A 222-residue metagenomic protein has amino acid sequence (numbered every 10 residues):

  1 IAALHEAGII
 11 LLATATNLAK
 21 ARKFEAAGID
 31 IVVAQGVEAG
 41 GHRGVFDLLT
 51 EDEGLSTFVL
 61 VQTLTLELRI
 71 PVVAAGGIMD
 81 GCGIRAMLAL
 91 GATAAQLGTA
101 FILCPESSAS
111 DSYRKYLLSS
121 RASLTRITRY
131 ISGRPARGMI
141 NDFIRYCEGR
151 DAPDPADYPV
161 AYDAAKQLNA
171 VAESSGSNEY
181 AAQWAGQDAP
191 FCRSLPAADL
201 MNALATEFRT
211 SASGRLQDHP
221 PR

Functional and structural regions predicted by a protein language model:
I1-E67, L204: Active-site entrance/lid segments in N-terminal catalytic domains of soluble metabolic enzymes
L11-A13, V32-A34, V72-A75, A95-L97: Hydrophobic faces of well-ordered beta-strands that scaffold small-molecule active sites in alpha/beta enzyme cores
H42-V73, M79-R222: Conserved active-site-proximal phosphate/metal-binding subdomains
